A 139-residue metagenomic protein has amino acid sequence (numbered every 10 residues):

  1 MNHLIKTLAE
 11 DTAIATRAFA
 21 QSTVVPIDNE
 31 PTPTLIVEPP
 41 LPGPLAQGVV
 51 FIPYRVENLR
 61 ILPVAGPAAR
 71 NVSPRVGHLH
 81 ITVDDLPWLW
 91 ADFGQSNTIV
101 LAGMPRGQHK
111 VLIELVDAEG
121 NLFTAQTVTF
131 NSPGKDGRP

Functional and structural regions predicted by a protein language model:
T16-V50, G137-P139: Short, compositionally biased P/S/T/A/G/V-rich stretches that sit at domain boundaries
R55-R70: Short amphipathic, basic-aromatic surface patches that mediate peripheral association with negatively charged
L79-I81: Short beta-strand elements bearing conserved aromatic residues within extracellular beta-rich modules
L89-Q95: Short beta-strand segments within Ig-like beta-sandwich modules, predominantly Fibronectin type-III
A102-G107: Surface-exposed, short loops/turns at beta-strand junctions within beta-sandwich domains
D117-A125: Short acidic/polar inter-strand loop motif in beta-rich domains
T129-K135: Short beta-strand edge segments in extracellular beta-sheet folds
